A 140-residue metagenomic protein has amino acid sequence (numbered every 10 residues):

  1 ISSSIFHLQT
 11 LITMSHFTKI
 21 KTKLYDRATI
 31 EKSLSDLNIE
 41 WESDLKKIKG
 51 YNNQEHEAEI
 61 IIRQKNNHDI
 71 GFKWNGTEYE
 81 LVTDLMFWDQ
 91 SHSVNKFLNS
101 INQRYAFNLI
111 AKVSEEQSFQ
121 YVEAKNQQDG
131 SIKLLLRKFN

Functional and structural regions predicted by a protein language model:
I1-T13: Short, Lys/Arg-enriched N-terminal segments with co-localized hydrophobic residues within the first ~10-30 amino acids
T10-N140: Interaction-mediating elements
